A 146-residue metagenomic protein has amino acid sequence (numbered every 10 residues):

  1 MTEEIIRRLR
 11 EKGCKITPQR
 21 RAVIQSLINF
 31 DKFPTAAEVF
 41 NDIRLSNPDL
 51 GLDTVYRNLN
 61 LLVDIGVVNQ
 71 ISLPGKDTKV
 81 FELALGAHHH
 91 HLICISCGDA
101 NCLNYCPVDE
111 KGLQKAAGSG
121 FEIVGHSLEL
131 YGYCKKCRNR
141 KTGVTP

Functional and structural regions predicted by a protein language model:
M1-G13: Short, Lys/Arg-enriched N-terminal segment that forms or immediately precedes the first helix of a structured domain
R8, Q25-F30, D42: Short amphipathic alpha-helical elements of helix-turn-helix/winged-helix folds
I16-P18, F30-T35: Short capping segments at the starts of secondary-structure elements
R21-S26, E38: Pre-recognition alpha-helix immediately N-terminal to the DNA-recognition helix within helix-turn-helix or winged-helix
A36-P48: DNA-recognition alpha helix
V55-I65: Basic amphipathic alpha-helical segments that dock to polyanions
D64-P146: Non-DNA-binding regulatory cores of transcription-related proteins, predominantly C-terminal effector-binding
